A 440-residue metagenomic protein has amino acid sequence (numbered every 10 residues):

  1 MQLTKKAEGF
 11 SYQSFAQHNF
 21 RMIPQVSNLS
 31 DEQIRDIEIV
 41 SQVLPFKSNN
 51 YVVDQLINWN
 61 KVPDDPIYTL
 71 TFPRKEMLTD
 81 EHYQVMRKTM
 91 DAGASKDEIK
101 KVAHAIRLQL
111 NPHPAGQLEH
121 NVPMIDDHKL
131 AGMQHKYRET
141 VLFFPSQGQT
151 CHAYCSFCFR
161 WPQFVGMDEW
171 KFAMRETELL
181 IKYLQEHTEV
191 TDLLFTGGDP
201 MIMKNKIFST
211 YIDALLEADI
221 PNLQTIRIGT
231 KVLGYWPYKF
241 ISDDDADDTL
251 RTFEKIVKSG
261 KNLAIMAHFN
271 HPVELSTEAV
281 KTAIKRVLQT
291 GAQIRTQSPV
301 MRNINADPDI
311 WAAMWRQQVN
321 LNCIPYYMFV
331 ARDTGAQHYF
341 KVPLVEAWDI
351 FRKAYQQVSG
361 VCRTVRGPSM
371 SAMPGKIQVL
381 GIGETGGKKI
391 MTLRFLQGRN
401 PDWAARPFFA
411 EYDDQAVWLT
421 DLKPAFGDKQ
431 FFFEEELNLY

Functional and structural regions predicted by a protein language model:
M1-H135: Flexible, acidic/Gly-rich N-terminal and inter-domain linker regions that tether and position cofactor-handling modules
Q2-Q13, Q33, K285-Q289, R406-P407 (+3 more regions): Long, compositionally biased intrinsically disordered regions
V52, C155, Y326: Conserved, mostly hydrophobic/aromatic
Y83-F144, F157-G260: Conserved Radical SAM active-site core
S146-Y154: Cysteine-centered iron-sulfur cluster-binding motifs in ferredoxin-type domains/subunits of redox enzymes
T150, L233, H271-P272, M301 (+4 more regions): Short, glycine-/Ser/Thr-/acidic-enriched flexible segments
E178-T188, D192, M201-E346, I350-V358: Conserved AdoMet/S-adenosylmethionine-binding subsite of the radical SAM
E346-Y440: C-terminal accessory extensions appended to soluble enzyme cores
